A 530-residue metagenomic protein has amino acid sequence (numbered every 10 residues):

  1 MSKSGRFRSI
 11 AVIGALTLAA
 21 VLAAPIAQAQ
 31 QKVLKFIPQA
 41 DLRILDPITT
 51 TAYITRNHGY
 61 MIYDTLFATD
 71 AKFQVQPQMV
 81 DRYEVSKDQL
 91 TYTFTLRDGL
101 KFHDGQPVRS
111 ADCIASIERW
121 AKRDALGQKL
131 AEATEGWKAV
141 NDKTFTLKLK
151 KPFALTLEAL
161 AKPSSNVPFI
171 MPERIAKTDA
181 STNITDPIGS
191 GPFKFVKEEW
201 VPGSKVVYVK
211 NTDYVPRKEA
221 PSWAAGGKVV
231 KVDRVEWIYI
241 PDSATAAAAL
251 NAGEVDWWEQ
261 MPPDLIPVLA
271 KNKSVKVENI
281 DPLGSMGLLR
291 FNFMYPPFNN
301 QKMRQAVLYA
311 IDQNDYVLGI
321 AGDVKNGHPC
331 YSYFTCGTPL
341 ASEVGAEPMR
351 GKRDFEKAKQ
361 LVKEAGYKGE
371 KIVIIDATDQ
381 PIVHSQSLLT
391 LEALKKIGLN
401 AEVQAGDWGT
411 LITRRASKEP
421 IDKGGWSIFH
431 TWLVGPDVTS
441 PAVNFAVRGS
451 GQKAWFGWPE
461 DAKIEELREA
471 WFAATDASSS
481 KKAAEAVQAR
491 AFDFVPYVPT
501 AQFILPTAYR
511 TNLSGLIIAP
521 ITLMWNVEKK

Functional and structural regions predicted by a protein language model:
P25, T95, K129-V201: Surface-exposed binding/hinge segments that line and control ligand-binding clefts or catalytic entry sites
F36, G105, E392-R448, S479 (+1 more regions): Periplasmic binding protein-like
I37-K87, E118, I188, P499: N-terminal lobe/hinge region of extracytoplasmic solute-binding protein
D46, M294, F298-T338, S385-Q386 (+1 more regions): Periplasmic-binding protein-like
D88, H103, K148-P168, I188-T245 (+2 more regions): Aromatic-rich, solvent-exposed beta-strand/loop patch
F193, V324-E364, T378-S385: Structural transition elements
W200, T507-K530: Long beta-strand-rich cores associated with HINT superfamily self-processing modules
G351, E402-T413, P441-T511: Extracytoplasmic/peripheral linker and loop segments enriched in polar/acidic and small residues with frequent Thr/Pro
